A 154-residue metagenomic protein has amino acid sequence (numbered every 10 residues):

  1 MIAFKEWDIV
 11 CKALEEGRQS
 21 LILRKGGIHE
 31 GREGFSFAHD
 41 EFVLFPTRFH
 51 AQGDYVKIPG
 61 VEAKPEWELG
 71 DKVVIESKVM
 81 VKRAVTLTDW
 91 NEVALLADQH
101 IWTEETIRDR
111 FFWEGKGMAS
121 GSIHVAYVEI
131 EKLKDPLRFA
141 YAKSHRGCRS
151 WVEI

Functional and structural regions predicted by a protein language model:
M1-I154: Structured alpha/beta reader/binder surfaces that contact nucleic acids or chromatin modification marks
